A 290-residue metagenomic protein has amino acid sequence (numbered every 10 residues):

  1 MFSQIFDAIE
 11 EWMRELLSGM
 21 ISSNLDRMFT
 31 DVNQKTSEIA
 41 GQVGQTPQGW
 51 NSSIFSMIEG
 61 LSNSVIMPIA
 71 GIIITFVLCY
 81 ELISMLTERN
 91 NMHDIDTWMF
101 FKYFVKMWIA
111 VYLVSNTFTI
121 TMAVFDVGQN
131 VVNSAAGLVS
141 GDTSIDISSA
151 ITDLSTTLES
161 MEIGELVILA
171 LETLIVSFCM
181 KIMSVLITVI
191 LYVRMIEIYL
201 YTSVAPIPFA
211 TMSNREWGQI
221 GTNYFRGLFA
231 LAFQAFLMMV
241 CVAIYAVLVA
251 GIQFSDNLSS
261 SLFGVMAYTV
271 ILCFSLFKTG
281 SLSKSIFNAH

Functional and structural regions predicted by a protein language model:
M1-I73, R89-W98, W108-C179, G218 (+3 more regions): Gly/Ser-rich, low-complexity
I66, A70-Y80, F104-W108, Y112 (+7 more regions): Residue-level signal for the membrane-embedded core of alpha-helical transmembrane segments, especially mid-helix
I73-L86, E172-I196, Y201, A205-P206 (+1 more regions): Transmembrane alpha-helical segments in integral membrane proteins
L82-R89, M212-W217: Structural signal for the C-terminal ends of transmembrane alpha-helices and the immediately following loop
K106-M107, T211, F233, G251-Q253: Alpha-helix boundary/interfacial micro-motifs
S184-L191, M195-I198, T202-C241: Extended serine/threonine-enriched, polar tracts that run as long, contiguous segments within proteins
